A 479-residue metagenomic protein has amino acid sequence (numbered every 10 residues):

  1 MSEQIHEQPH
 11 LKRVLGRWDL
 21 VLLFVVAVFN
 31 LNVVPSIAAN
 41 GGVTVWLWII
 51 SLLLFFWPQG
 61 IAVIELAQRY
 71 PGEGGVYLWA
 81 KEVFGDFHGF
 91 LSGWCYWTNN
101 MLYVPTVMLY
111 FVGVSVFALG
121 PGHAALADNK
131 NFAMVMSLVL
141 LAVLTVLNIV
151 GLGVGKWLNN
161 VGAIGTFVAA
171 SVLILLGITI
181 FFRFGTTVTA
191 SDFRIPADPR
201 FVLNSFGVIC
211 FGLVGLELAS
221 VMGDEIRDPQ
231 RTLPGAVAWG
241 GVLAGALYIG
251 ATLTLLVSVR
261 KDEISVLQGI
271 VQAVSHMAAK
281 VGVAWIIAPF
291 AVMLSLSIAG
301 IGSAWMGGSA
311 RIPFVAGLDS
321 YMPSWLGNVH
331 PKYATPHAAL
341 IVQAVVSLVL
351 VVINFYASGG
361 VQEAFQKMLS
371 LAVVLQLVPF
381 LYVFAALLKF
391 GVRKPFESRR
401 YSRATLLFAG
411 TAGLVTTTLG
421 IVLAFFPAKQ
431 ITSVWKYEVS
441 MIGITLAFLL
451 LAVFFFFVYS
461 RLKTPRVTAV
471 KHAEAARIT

Functional and structural regions predicted by a protein language model:
M1-I50, F56-I61, Y70-E73, A190 (+1 more regions): Membrane-interface "cap" regions at the ends of multi-pass membrane proteins
H10, L158, L326-A334, L377-Q430 (+2 more regions): C-terminal membrane-solvent junction of multi-pass transporters and transport-like membrane proteins
L11, V45-W46, G122-F132, N160-A291: Helix-loop-helix junctions that connect adjacent transmembrane segments in multi-pass membrane transporters
S36-N40, W57-L141, V146-I149, S295-I312 (+1 more regions): Hydrophobic transmembrane alpha-helices that form the core helical bundles of multi-pass secondary transporters
L78-W79, G85, F117-H123, A236-M306 (+1 more regions): TM-loop-TM module centered on a large, flexible mid-protein loop between adjacent transmembrane helices in multi-pass
C95-Y110, L213, L218-E225, Y248 (+3 more regions): Membrane-helix boundary/coupling elements in multi-pass transport proteins
G113-A118, I164-F193, T252-K261, F380-P395 (+2 more regions): Hydrophobic alpha-helical segments and their helix-loop junctions in multi-pass secondary transporters
F132-R183, V237-V242, V373-Y382, S402-G413 (+1 more regions): Membrane-interface loop-to-helix entry segments
